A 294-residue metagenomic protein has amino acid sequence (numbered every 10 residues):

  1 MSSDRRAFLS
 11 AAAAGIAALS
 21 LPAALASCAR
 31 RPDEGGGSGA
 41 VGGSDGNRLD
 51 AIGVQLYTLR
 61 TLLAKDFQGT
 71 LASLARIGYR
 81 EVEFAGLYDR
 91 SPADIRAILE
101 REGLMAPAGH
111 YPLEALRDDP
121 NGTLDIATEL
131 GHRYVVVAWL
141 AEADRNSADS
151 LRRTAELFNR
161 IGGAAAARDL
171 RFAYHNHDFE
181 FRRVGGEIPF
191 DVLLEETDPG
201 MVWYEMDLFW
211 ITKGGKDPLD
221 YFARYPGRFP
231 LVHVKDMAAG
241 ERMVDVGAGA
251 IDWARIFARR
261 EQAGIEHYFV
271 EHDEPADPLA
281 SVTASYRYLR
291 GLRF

Functional and structural regions predicted by a protein language model:
M1-A23, S27: N-terminal secretory signal peptides and thylakoid transit peptides that target proteins across membranes
L25-L62, S73: C-terminal segment of N-terminal export signals and the immediately downstream linker at the start of the mature
G42-R48, A72-R76, R90-A106, D119-H132 (+4 more regions): Acidic (Asp/Glu)-rich catalytic clusters
D50-Q55, V82-F84, A106-G109, V135-V137 (+4 more regions): Hydrophobic faces of well-ordered beta-strands that scaffold small-molecule active sites in alpha/beta enzyme cores
V54, L74, V82, L99 (+5 more regions): Conserved, mostly hydrophobic/aromatic
Q55-K65, H110-L116, A148: Active-site mouth loops of central-metabolism enzymes
L71, F181-R183, E187, W210-I265 (+1 more regions): Gly/Pro-rich active-site loop or hairpin
E81, Y88, L113-Y204, I211 (+1 more regions): Active-site acidic/histidine proton-transfer and metal-coordination neighborhood in alpha/beta enzyme cores
